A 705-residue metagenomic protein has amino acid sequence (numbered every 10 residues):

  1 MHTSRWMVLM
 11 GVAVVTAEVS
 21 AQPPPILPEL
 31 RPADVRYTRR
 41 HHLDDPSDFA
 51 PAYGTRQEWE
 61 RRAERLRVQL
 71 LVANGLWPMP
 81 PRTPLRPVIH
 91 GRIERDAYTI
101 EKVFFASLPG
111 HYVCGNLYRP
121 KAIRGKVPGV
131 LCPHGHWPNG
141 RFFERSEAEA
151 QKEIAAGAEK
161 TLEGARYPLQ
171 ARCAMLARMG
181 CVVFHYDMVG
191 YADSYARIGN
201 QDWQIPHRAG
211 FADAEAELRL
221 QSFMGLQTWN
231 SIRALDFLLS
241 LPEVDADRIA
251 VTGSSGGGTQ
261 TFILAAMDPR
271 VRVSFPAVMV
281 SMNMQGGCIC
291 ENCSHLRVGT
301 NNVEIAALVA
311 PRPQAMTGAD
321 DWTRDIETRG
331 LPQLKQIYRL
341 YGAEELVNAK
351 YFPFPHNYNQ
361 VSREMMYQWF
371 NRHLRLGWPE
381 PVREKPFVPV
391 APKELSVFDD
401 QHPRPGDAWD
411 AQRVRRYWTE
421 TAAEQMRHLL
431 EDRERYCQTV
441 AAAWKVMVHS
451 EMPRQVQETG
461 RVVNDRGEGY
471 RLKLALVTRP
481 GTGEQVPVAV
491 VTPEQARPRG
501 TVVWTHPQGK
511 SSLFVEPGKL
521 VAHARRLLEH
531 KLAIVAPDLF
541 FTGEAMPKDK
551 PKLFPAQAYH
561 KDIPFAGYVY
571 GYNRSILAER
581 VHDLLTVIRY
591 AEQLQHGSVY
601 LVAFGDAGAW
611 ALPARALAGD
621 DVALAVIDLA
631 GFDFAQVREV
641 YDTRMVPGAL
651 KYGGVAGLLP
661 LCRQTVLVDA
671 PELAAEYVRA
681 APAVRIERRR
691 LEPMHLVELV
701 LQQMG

Functional and structural regions predicted by a protein language model:
M1-V8: Bacterial N-terminal signal peptides that target proteins for export
A17-A21: Boundary at the C-terminal end of the N-terminal hydrophobic targeting segment
Q22-Y112, A310, T317-V502, Q508-K519 (+4 more regions): Alpha/beta-hydrolase-fold serine-hydrolase catalytic core, especially in secreted/extracellular enzymes
G125-K126, V130-L235, L239-S240, M279-N292 (+2 more regions): Cap/lid segment of the alpha/beta-hydrolase catalytic domain
G129-C132, V183-H185, A250, V273-P276 (+6 more regions): Structural recognition of the beta-strand scaffold that forms the well-ordered cores of secreted hydrolase catalytic
A174, F262-I263, A307, A522-R525 (+2 more regions): Alpha-helical segments flanking ligand/cofactor-binding loops in enzyme cores
R233-V298, H582, V587-P660: Primarily recognizes the serine-hydrolase "nucleophile elbow" in alpha/beta-hydrolase and SGNH/GDSL folds
T252-R272, P276-A277, N283-E291, H295 (+4 more regions): Catalytic-domain carbohydrate-binding cleft regions of carbohydrate-active enzymes
